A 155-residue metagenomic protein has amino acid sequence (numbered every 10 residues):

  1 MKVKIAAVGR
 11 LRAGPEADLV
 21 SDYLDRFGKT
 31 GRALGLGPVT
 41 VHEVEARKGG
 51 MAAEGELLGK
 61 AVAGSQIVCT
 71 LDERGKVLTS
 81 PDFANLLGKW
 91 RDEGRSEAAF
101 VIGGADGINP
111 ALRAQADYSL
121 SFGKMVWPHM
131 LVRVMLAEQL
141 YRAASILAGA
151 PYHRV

Functional and structural regions predicted by a protein language model:
M1-G31: N-terminal beta1-alpha1 ligand-phosphate binding loop
M1-V3, G37, Q115-D117: Short glycine-/polar-rich loops that comprise or flank the Walker A/P-loop and associated switch/sensor motifs
I5, C69, G103, L136: Conserved RecA-like P-loop NTPase ATPase core
A6-V8, H42-V44, V101: Short hydrophobic segments within beta-strands
L11, E73-K76, G104-G107: Short glycine-rich anion-binding loops that position phosphate/pyrophosphate groups of nucleotides and phosphorylated
P15-A17, T79-P81, P110-L112: Short glycine-/acidic-enriched loop or helix-start segments at secondary-structure transitions that form or flank
R32-A98: S-adenosyl-L-methionine/SAH cofactor-binding core of RNA-modifying enzymes
D106-R154: Structured adenosyl-cofactor binding patch, chiefly the S-adenosyl-L-methionine
